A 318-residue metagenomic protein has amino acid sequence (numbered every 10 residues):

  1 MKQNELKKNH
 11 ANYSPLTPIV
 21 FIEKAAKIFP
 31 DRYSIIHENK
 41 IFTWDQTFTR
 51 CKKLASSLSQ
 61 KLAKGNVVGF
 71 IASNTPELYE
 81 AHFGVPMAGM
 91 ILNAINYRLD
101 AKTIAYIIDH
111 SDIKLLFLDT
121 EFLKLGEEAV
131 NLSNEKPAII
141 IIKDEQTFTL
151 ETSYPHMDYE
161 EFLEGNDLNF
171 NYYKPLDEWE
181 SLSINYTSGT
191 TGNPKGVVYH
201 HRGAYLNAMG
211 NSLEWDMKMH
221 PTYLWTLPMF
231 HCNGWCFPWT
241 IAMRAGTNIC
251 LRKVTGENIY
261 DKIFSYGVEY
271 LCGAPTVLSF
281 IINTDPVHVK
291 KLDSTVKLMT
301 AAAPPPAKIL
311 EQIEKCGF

Functional and structural regions predicted by a protein language model:
S14, D31-T75, Y79-F83, D100-A105 (+1 more regions): Conserved AMP-binding/adenylate-forming core of the ANL superfamily
P30, I141, Y154-M157, E164-Y186 (+2 more regions): Conserved pre-ATP/AMP-binding loop-to-beta segment of ANL
H37, K53, A72, M90-I108 (+4 more regions): ATP-dependent adenylate-forming carboxylate-activation enzymes
T43-D45, L182-L206: Conserved AMP-binding A3 loop
Q60, M87-E161: Structural core segment of the AMP-binding/adenylate-forming
N66-V67, S73-A101, D109-L115, P221-T222 (+2 more regions): A short helix-loop-beta submotif of the ANL/AMP-binding
Y205-T222, F230-Y270, T284: Conserved AMP-binding/adenylation subdomain of ANL enzymes
M243, V268-G273, I282-F318: Gly/Ser/Thr-rich phosphate-binding loop
